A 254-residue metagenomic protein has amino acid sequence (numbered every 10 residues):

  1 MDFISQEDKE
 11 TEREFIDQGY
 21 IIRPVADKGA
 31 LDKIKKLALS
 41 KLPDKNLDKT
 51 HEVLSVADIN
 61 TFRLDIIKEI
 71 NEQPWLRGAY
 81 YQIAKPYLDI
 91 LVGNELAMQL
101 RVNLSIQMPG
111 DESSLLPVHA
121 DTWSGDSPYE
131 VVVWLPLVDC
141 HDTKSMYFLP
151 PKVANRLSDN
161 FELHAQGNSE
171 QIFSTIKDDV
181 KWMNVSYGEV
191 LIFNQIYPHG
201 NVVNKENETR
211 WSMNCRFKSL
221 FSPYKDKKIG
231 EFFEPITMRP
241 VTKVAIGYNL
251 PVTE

Functional and structural regions predicted by a protein language model:
M1-L91, E95, S186, V252-E254: N-terminal auxiliary "cap/dimerization" subdomain that precedes the catalytic jelly-roll/cupin core of mononuclear
D27-A30, L104-D111, W123, D139-C140 (+3 more regions): Short, solvent-exposed loop/turn segments at secondary-structure junctions
L47-E52, V153-A165, F233-L250: Short, cationic low-complexity segments
R77-A120: Hydrophobic alpha-helical segments and helix pairs
S113-N184: Catalytic core of non-heme Fe(II) oxygenases with the double-stranded beta-helix
V131, E189, W211: Residue-level detector of short, conserved catalytic/binding motifs and their immediate flanks
V185-P198: Conserved metal-binding segment of the jelly-roll/cupin
V202-E254: Non-heme Fe(II)/2-oxoglutarate
